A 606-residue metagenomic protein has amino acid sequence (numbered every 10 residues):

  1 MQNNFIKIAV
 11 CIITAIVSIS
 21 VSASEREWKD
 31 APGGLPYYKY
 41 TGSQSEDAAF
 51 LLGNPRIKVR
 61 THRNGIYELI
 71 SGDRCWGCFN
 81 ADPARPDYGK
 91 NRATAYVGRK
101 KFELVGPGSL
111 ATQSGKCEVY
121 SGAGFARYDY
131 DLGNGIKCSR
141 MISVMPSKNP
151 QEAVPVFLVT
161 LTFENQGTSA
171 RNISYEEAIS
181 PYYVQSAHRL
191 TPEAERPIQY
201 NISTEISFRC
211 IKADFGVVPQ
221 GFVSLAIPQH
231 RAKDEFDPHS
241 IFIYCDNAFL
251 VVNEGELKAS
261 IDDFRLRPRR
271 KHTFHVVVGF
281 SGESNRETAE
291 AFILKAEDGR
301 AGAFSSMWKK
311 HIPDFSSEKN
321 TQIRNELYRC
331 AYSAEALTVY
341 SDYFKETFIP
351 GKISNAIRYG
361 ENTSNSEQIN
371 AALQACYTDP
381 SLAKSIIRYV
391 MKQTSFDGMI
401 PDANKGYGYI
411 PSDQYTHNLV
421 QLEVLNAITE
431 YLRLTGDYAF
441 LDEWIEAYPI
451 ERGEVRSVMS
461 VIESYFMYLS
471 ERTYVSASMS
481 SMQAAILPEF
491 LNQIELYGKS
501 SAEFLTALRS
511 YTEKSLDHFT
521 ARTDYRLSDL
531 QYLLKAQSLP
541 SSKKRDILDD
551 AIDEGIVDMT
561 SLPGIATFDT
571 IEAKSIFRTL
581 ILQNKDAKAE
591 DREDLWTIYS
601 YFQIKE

Functional and structural regions predicted by a protein language model:
A23-K90: Beta-strand-rich N-terminal accessory domains
S24, E297-Y359, S385, Y389: Low-complexity, Ser/Thr/Pro/Gly-enriched N-terminal "stalk/linker" regions
P86, S143-N253, D298, G302: Polysaccharide-binding surfaces and accessory modules of carbohydrate-active proteins
R99-V156, D246-S260: Extended, loop-rich substrate-binding clefts of extracytoplasmic carbohydrate-active enzymes
K233-F304: Beta-strand-rich recognition/accessory modules
A334-V339, D379-P401, R433, P449-Y474 (+3 more regions): Long, well-ordered core segments of solenoidal/helical folds
E361-D379, S478-P488, N492-K499, A521-E606: Active-site core of glycosidic bond-cleaving carbohydrate-active enzymes
E361-T473, A477-S480, I598-E606: Aromatic-rich carbohydrate-recognition surfaces in CAZymes
